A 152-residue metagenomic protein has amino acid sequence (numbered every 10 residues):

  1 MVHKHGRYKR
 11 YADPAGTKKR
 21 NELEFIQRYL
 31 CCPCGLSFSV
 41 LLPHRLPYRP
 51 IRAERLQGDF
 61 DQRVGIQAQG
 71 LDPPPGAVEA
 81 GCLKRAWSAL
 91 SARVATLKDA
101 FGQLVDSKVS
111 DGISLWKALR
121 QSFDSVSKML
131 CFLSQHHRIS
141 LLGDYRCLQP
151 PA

Functional and structural regions predicted by a protein language model:
M1-L46: Short, conserved DNA-binding cores of transcription-related domains
H3-G6, D13, K108-A152: Intrinsically disordered, low-complexity regulatory regions of eukaryotic nuclear gene-regulatory proteins
C31-C34, C82, C131, C147: Generic recognition of cysteine residues
G35-V126, P150: Short, positively charged, Gly/Tyr-enriched micro-motifs that form contact patches at catalytic or ligand/partner
